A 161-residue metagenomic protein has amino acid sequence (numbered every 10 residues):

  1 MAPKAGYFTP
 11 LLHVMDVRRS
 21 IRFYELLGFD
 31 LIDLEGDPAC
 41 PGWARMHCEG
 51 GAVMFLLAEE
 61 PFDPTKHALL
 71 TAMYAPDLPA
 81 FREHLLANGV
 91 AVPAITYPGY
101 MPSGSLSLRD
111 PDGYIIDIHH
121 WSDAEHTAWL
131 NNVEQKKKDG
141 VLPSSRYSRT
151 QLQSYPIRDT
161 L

Functional and structural regions predicted by a protein language model:
M1, E59-F62: Short, flexible, solvent-exposed loop/turn segments with mixed acidic/basic and small polar residues
A2-K4, L11-V53: Core segments of cupin and vicinal oxygen chelate
G6-D16, A44-H47, F62-N88, G104-R109 (+1 more regions): Vicinal oxygen chelate
D37, A58-E59, H119-W121: Residue-level structural signal for beta-strand termini and adjacent loop
D37-P38, P61-D63, P98-Y100: A short beta-turn/loop motif at secondary-structure boundaries
M54-F55, D117: A sequence-level detector of short linear motifs
P61-T65, A124-T127: A short local loop/turn or secondary-structure capping micro-motif enriched for an aromatic residue
L86-L161: Vicinal oxygen chelate
